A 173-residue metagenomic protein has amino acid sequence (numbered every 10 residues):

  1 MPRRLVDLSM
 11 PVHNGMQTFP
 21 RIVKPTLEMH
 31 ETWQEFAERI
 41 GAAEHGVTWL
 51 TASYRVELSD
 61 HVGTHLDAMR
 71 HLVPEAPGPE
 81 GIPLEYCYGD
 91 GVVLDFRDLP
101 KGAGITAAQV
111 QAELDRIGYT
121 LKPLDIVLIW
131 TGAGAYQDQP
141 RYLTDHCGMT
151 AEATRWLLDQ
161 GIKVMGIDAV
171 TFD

Functional and structural regions predicted by a protein language model:
M1-D173: Active-/binding-site microenvironments in catalytic and ligand-binding cores
